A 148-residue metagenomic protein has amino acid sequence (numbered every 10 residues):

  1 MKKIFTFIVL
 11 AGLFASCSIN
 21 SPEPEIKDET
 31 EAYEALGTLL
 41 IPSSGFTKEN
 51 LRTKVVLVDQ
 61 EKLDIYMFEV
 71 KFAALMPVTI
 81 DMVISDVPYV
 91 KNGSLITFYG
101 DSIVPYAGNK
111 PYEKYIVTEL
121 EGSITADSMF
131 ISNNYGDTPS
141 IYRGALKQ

Functional and structural regions predicted by a protein language model:
M1-I4: Positively charged n-region of N-terminal signal peptides that target proteins for export
A15-S16: C-terminal motif of bacterial Sec signal peptides marking the signal peptidase cleavage site
P24-N50: Tryptophan-anchored aromatic micro-motifs
E25-E29, L36, T79-L95, A126-Q148: Edge beta-strand at a domain terminus
L36-F46, K71-V78, P105-Y112, N133 (+1 more regions): Flexible, membrane-facing loop/turn or short amphipathic-helix motifs that contact lipid bilayers or gate lipid-binding
F46-I84: N-terminal glycine/threonine-rich, aromatic-flanked beta-hairpin/loop signature
L57-D64, V90-G93, E119-F130: Short, solvent-exposed coil/turn segments at beta-strand boundaries
V70-L120: Contiguous, well-ordered beta-strand patches that form the walls/edges of small beta-barrel/beta-sandwich domains
